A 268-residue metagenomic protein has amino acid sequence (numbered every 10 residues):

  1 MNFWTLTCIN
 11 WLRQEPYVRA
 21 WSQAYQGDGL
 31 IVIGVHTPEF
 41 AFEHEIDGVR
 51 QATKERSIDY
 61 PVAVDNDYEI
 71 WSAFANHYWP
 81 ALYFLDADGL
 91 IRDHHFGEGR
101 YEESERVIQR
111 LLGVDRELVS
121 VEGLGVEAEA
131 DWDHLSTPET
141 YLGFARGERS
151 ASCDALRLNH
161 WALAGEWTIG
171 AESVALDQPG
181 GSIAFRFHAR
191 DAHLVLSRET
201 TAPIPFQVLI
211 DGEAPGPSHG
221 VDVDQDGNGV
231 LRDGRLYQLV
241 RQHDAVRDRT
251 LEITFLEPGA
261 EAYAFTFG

Functional and structural regions predicted by a protein language model:
M1-C8, T37: Aromatic-flanked redox-active Cys/Sec active sites in thiol-based oxidoreductases, especially the WC-centered
L6-N10, I31, Y78-A81: C-type cytochrome heme c attachment motif
L12-E55, V64-I70, F206: Structural microenvironment flanking redox-active thiols in thiol-disulfide oxidoreductases
R50-L85, L194: Short, internal strand/loop/helix patches that form the active-site neighborhood or redox-interaction surface
N76-D115: Non-catalytic, surface beta->alpha helical segment in thiol-disulfide oxidoreductase systems
E102-G268: Non-globular targeting/processing and membrane-anchoring segments
